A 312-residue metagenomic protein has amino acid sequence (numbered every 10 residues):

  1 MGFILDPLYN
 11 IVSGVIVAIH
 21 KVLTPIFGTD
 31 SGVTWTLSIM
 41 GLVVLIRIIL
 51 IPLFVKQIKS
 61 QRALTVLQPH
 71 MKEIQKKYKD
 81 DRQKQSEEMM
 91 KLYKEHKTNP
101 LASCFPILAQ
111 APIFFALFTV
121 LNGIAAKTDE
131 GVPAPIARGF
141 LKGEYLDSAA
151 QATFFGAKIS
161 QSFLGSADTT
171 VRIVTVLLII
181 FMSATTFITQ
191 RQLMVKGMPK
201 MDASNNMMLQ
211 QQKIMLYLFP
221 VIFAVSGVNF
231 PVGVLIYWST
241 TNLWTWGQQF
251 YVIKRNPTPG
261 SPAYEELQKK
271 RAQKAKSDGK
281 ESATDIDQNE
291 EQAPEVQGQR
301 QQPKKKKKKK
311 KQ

Functional and structural regions predicted by a protein language model:
M1-S38, A134-T170: Interfacial loop/helix-cap signal at membrane boundaries in integral membrane proteins
D30-L42, V174, M208-Q212: Membrane-interface starts of transmembrane alpha-helices
I39-M40, S103, G233-L235: Alpha-helical transmembrane segments and their helix-entry boundary regions
I46-V120, F187-S226, F250-K254: Membrane-interface amphipathic helices and adjacent TM-edge segments
F115-G131, I136-E266: Hydrophobic alpha-helical transmembrane segments and adjacent short intramembrane/lumenal linkers of inner/organellar
T245-Q312: Cytosolic, positively charged, low-complexity intrinsically disordered regions immediately flanking transmembrane
